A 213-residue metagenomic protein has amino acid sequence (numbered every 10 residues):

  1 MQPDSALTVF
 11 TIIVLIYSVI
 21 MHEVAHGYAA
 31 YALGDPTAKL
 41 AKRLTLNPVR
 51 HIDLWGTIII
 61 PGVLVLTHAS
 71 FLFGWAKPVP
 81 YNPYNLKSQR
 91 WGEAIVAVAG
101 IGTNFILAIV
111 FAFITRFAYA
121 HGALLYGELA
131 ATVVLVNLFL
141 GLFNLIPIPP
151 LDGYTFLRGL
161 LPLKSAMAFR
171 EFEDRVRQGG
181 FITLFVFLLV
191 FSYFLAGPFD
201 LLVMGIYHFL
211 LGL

Functional and structural regions predicted by a protein language model:
M1-L213: Hydrophobic transmembrane alpha-helices and their immediate loop junctions in multi-pass integral membrane proteins
